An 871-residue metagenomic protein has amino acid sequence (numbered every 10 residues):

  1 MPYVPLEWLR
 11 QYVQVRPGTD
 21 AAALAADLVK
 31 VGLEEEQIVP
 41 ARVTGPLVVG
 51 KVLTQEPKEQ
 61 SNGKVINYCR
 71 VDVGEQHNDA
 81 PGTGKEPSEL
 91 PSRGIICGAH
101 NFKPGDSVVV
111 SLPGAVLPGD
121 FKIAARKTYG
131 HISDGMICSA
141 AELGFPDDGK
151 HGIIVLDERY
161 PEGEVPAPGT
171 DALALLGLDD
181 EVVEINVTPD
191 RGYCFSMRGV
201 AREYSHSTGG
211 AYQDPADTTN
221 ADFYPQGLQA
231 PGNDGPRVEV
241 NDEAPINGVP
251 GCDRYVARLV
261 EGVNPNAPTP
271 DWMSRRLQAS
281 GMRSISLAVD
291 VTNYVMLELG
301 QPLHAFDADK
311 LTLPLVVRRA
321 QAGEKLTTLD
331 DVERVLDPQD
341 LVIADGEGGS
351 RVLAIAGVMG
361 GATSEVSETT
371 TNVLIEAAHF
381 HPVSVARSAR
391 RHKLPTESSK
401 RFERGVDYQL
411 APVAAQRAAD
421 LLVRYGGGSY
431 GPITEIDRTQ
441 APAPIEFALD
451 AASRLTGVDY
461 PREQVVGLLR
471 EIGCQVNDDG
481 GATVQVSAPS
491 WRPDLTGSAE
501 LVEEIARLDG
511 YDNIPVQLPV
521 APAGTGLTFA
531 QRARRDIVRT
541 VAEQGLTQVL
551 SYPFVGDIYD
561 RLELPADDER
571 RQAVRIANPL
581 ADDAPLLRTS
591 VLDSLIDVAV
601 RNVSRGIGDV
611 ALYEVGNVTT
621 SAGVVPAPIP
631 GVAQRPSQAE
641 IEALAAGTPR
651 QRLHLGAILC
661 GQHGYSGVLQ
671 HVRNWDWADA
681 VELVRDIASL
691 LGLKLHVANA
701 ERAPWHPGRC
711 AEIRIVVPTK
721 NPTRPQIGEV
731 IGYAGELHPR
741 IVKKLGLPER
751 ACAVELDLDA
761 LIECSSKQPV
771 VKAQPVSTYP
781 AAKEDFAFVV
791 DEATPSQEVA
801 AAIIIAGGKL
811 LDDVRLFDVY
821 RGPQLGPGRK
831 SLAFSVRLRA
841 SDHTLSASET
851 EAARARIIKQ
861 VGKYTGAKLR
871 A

Functional and structural regions predicted by a protein language model:
M1-D234, G349, L374, R391-K393 (+5 more regions): Phosphate-backbone binding interfaces of nucleic-acid-interacting proteins
Y3, A23, R470-N477, I629 (+4 more regions): A carboxyl-terminal module marker
Y3-W8, Y12, L24-A26, Q55 (+5 more regions): Glycine/proline-enriched, intrinsically flexible loops and inter-domain linkers
V43-P46, V295-L297, S487, P522-T528 (+3 more regions): Beta-rich nucleic-acid/ligand-interaction surfaces
V49-G94, S274-R275, A279, T292-V366: Conserved mixed alpha/beta core segments that line enzyme active sites in large multi-domain catalysts
R126, V316-V366, G526-Q651, V717-P718 (+4 more regions): Class II aminoacyl-tRNA synthetase-like tRNA-binding/catalytic domains
I132-V155, R159-Y160, A172-L173, G177 (+8 more regions): Mobile "lid/hinge" segments at catalytic clefts and subdomain interfaces of large enzymes
G199, I445-V610, R837-R839, T844 (+1 more regions): Extended, well-folded interaction surfaces typified by the phenylalanyl-tRNA synthetase beta subunit core
